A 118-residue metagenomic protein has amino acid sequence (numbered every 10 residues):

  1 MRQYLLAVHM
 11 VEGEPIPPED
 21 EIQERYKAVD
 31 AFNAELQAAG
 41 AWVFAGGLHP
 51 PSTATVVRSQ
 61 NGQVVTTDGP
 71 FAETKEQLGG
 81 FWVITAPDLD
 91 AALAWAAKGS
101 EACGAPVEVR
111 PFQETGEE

Functional and structural regions predicted by a protein language model:
M1-E118: Conserved, structured core segments of small domains
